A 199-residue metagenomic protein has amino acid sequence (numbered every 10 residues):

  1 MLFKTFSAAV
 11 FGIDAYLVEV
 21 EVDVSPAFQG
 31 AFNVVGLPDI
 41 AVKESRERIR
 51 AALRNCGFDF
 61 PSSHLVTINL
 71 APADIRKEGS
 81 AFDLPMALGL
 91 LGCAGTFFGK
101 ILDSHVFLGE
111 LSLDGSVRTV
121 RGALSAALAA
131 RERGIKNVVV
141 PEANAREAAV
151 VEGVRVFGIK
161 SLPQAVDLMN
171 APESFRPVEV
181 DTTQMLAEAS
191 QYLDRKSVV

Functional and structural regions predicted by a protein language model:
M1-V199: Peripheral, non-AAA+ core regions of ATP-driven protein-machinery
